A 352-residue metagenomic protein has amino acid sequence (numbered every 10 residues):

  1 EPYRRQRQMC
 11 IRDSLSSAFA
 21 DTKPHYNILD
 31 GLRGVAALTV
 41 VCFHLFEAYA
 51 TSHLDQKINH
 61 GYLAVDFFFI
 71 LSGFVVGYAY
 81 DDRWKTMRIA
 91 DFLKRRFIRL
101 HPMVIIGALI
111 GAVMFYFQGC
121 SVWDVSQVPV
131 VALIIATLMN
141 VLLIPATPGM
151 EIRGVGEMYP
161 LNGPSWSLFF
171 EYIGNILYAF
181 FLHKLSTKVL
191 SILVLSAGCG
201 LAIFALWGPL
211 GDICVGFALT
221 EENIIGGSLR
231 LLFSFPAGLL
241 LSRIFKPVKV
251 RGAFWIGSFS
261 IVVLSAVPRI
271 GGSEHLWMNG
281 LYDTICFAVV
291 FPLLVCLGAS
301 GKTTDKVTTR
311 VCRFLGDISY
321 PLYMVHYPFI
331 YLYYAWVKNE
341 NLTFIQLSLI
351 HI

Functional and structural regions predicted by a protein language model:
E1-D13, L315, I350-H351: Single conserved hydrophobic/aromatic residue that forms the stacking wall/gate of nucleotide- or nucleobase-binding
R12-I28, L38-G61, G77-A90, A146-V155 (+2 more regions): Alpha-helical transmembrane segments in multi-pass integral membrane proteins
L29, R33-V40, I58, V65 (+4 more regions): Hydrophobic alpha-helical transmembrane segments of polytopic
G31, T39, F68, V76-G77 (+9 more regions): Hydrophobic alpha-helical transmembrane segments of multipass integral membrane proteins, especially permease/channel
A36-H44, L190-G208, G257-V263: Small-polar-interrupted transmembrane alpha-helices in polytopic inner-membrane proteins
Y62-V65, D81-V122, S126-L143, G174-N175 (+5 more regions): Transmembrane alpha-helical segments and their boundary/interface "anchor" motifs in multi-pass integral membrane
L100-Y172, G200-E221, I285-A299: Membrane-interface helix-loop-helix regions
